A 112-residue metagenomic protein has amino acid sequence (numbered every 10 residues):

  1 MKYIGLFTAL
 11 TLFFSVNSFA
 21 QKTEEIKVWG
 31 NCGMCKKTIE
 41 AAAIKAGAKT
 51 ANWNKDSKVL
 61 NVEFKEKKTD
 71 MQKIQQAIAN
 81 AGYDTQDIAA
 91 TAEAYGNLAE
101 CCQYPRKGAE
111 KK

Functional and structural regions predicted by a protein language model:
M1-T23: Bacterial Sec-dependent N-terminal signal peptides
Y3, I26-N31: Charged, low-complexity intrinsically disordered tails and linkers
K22-V28, Y95-G96: Immediate flanking context of iron-sulfur cluster ligation sites
W29-E63, K67-K68: N-terminal targeting signals for Sec/Tat export/insertion, comprising classic cleavable signal peptides
I39-A41, K73-A81: Short amphipathic alpha-helices in soluble, non-transmembrane regions that often serve as interface/regulatory elements
L60-E63, T91, Y95: Axial heme c-ligation environment in periplasmic c-type cytochrome domains
G82-A94: Conserved short beta-strand edge segments in small beta-sheet-based binding/regulatory domains
G96-K112: Short, low-order "capping/linker" segments at domain edges
